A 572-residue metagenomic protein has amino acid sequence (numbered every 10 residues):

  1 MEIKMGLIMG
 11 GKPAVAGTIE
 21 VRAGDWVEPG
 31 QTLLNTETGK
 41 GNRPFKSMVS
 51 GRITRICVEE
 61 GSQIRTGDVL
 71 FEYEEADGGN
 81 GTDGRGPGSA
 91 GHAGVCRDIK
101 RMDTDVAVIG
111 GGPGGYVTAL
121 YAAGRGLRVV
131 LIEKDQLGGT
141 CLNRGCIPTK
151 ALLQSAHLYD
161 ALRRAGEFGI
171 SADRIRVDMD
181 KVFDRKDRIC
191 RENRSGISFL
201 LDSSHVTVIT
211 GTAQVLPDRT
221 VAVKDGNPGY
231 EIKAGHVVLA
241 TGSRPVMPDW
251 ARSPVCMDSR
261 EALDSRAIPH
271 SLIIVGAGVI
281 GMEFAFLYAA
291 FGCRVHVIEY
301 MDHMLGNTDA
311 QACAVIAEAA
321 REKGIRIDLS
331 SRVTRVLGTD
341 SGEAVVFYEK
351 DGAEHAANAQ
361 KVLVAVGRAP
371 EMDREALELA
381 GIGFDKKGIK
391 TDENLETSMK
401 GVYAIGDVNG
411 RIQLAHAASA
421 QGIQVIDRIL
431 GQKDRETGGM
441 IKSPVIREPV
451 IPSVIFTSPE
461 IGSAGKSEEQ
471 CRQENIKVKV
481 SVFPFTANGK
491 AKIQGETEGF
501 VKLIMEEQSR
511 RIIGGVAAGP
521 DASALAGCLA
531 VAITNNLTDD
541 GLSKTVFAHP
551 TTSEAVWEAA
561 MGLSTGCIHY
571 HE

Functional and structural regions predicted by a protein language model:
M1-N35, P44, G84-R85: Acidic, low-complexity mobile loops and tails
M5, M9-T18, S47-R55, I64 (+2 more regions): Generic structural motif
R85, A93-D103, L120-L127, I132-I268 (+6 more regions): Glycine-rich flavin
P87-G88, C146, L239-R294, I298 (+1 more regions): Glycine-rich dinucleotide-binding loop and its adjacent helix/turn
R97-G114, I268-G278: Beta1/beta-strand and adjacent pyrophosphate-binding region of the FAD-binding site in flavoprotein oxidoreductases
A107-I109, A213, E231-G242, I274-V275 (+4 more regions): Short hydrophobic core segments
I109-G114, T118, A123-D135, T140 (+5 more regions): Flexible, glycine-rich terminal cap/loop adjacent to redox cofactors in electron-transfer oxidoreductases
P254-H270, N358-G439, A524: FAD-site-proximal beta/loop scaffold in flavoenzymes
